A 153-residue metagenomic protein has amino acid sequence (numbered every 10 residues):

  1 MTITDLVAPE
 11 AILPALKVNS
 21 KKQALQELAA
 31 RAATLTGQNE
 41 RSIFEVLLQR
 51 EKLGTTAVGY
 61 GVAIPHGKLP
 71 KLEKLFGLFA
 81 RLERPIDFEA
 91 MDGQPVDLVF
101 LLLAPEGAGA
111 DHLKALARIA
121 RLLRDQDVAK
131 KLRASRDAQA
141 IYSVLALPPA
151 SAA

Functional and structural regions predicted by a protein language model:
M1-A153: Cytosolic covalent-transfer regions centered on His/Cys nucleophiles that carry phosphoryl or persulfide groups
